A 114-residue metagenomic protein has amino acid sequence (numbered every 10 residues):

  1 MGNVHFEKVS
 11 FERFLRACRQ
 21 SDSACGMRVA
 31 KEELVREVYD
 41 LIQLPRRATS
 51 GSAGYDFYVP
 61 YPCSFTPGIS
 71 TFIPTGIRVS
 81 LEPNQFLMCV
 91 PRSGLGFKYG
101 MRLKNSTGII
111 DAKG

Functional and structural regions predicted by a protein language model:
M1-G114: Non-catalytic terminal segments and appended small domains
